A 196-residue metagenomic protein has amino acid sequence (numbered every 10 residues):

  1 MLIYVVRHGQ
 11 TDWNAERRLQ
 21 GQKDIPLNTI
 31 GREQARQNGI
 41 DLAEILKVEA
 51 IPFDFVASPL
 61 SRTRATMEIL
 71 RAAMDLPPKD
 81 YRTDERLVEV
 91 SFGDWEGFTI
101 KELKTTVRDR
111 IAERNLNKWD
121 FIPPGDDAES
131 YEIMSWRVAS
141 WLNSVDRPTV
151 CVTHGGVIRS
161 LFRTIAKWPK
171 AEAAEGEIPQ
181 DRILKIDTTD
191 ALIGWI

Functional and structural regions predicted by a protein language model:
M1-Y4, D54: Extreme N-terminal starter segment of soluble prokaryotic enzymes
I3, D146-V152: Residue-level preference for the first positions of well-ordered beta-strands
G9, A57-L60, R86, T153-V157: Short, well-ordered beta-to-alpha junction loops that form the rim of enzyme active sites and present histidine/acidic
Q10-L76: Active-site-proximal alpha-helix that buttresses catalytic centers in soluble enzyme cores
D12, R62-R64, E89-V90, V157-S160: Short, active-site-adjacent cap segments at secondary-structure transitions
A72-R137, D187: Phosphate-handling substructures
A139-R147, I186: Alpha-helix C-terminal capping segments
W168-G194: Domain-level recognition of soluble alpha/beta enzyme cores, biased toward histidine phosphatases/phosphomutases
